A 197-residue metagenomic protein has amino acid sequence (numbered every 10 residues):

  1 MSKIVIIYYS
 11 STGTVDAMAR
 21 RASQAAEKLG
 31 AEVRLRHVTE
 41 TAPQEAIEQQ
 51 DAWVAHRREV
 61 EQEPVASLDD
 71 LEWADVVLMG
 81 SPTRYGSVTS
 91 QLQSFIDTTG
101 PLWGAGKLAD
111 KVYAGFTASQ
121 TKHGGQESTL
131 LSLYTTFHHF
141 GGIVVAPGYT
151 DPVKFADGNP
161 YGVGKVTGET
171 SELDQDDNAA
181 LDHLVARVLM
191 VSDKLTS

Functional and structural regions predicted by a protein language model:
M1-A105, V166-S197: N-terminal beta1-alpha1-beta2 submodule of the flavodoxin-like/Rossmannoid cofactor-binding fold
Y8-Y9, Y85, F95, Y113-F116 (+2 more regions): Aromatic side chains
R34-E45, G148-Y161: Short connector loops at secondary-structure junctions
Q49-Q50, S94, P101, S119-K122 (+2 more regions): Short amphipathic alpha-helical patches
L108, Y161-G164: Short clusters of hydrophobic/aromatic residues that line enzyme substrate/ligand-binding pockets
A109-A156: Short, glycine-/small-residue-rich phosphate/pyrophosphate-handling segment
A118-K122, V163-E172: Phosphate-binding/catalytic loops
H138-N159, T167-A180, V188: A charged, well-structured terminal subsegment
